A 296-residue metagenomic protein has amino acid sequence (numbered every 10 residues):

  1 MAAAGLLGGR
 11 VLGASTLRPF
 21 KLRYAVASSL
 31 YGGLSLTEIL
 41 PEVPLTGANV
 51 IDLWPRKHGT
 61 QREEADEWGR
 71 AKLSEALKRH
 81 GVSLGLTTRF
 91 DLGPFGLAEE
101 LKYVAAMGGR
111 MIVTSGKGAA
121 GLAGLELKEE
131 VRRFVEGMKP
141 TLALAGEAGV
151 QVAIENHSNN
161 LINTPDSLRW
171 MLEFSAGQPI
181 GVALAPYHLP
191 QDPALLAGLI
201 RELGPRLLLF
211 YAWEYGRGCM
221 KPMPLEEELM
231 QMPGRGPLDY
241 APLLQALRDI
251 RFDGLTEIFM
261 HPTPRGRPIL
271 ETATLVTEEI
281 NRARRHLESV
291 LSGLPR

Functional and structural regions predicted by a protein language model:
A2-L6, R18, E38, P44 (+6 more regions): Active-site acidic/histidine proton-transfer and metal-coordination neighborhood in alpha/beta enzyme cores
G5-Y24, L34-T46, I162-L184, H188-R296: Histidine-acidic metal/acid-base catalytic patches
L22-S28, I51-L53, L84-R89, I112-T114 (+4 more regions): Hydrophobic faces of well-ordered beta-strands that scaffold small-molecule active sites in alpha/beta enzyme cores
R23-A25, K57-T60, L84-L86, L125-L127 (+2 more regions): A short, structure-level motif marking secondary-structure boundaries and short turns
A27-S28, Q61-R62, T88-R89, E129-E130 (+3 more regions): A generic structural signal for short
A27-Y31, W54-H58, R89-L92, K117-A119 (+4 more regions): Active-site beta-loop-alpha junctions enriched in small/polar residues
D52-S74, G121-L122: Glycine-rich, proline-tolerant flexible connector loops at the mouths of alpha/beta enzymes
R62-D66, G124-E129, A194-L195, P268-T274: Short, solvent-exposed loop/turn segments at secondary-structure boundaries
